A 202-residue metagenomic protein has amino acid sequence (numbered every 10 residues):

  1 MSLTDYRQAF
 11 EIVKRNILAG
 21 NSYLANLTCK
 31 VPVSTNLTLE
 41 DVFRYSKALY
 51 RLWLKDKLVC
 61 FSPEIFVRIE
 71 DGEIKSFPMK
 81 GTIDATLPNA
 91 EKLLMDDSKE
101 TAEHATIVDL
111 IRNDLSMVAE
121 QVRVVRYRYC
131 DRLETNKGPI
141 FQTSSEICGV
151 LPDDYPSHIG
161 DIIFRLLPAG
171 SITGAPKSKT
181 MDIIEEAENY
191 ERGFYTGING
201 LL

Functional and structural regions predicted by a protein language model:
M1-L202: Extended alpha-helical targeting/anchoring segments, especially N-terminal organellar/secretory targeting helices
